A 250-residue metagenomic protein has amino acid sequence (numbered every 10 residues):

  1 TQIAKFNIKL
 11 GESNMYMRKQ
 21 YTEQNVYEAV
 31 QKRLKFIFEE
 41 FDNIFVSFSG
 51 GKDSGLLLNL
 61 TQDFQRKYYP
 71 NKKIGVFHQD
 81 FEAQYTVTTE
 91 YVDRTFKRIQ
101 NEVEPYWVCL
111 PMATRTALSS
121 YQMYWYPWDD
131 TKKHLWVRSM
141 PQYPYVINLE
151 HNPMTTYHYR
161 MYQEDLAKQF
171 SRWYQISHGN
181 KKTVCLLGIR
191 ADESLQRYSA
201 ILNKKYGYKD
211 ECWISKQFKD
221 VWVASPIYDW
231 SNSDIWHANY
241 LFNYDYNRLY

Functional and structural regions predicted by a protein language model:
K5-D234: ATP-dependent adenylation/nucleotidyltransferase module used to activate substrates
P226-Y250: Mid-to-C-terminal catalytic subdomains of enzymes that bind/position adenosyl phosphate moieties or nucleic-acid
